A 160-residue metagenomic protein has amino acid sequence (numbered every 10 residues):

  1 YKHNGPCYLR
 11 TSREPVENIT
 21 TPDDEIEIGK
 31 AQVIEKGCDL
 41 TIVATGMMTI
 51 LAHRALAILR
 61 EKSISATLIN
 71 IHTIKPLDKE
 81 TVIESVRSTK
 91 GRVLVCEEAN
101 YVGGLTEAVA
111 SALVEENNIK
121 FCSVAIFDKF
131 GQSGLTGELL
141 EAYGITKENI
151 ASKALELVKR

Functional and structural regions predicted by a protein language model:
Y1: Internal gly/pro-rich beta-alpha loop/helix module that stabilizes soluble enzyme cofactors or their anionic handles
G5: Amphipathic alpha-helical interface segments
R10-R160: Thiamine diphosphate
